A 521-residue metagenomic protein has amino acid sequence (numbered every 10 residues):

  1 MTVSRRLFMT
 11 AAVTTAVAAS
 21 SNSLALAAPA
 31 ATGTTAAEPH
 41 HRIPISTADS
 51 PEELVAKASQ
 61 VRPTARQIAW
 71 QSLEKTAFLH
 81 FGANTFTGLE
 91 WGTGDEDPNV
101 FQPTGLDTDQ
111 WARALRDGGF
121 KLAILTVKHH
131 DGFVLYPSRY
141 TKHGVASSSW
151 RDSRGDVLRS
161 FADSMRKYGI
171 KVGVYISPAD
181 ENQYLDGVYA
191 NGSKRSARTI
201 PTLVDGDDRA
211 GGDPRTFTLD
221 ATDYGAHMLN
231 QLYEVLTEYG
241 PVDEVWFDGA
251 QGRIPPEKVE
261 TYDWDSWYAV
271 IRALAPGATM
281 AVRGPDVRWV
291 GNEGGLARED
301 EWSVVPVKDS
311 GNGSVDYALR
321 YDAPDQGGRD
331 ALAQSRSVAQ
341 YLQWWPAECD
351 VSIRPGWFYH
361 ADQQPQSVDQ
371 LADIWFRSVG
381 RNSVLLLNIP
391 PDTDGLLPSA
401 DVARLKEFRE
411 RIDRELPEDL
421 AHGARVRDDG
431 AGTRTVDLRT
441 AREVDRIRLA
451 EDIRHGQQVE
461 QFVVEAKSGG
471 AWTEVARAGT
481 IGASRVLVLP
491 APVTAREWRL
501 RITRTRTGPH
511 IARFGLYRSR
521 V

Functional and structural regions predicted by a protein language model:
M1-T15: N-terminal secretory signal peptides and thylakoid transit peptides that target proteins across membranes
S20-T35: C-terminal region of N-terminal signal peptides and the immediate post-cleavage residues of exported proteins
G33-A466, E474-P490, R501-A512, Y517: Mature catalytic domains of secreted/periplasmic carbohydrate-active enzymes
G470: Short, glycine- and charge-enriched coil/turn segments that flank and shape catalytic ligand pockets
P492-T494: Surface-exposed, short loops/turns at beta-strand junctions within beta-sandwich domains
E497-R499: Short, conserved beta-strand segments of beta-strand-rich sandwich/propeller modules, principally
